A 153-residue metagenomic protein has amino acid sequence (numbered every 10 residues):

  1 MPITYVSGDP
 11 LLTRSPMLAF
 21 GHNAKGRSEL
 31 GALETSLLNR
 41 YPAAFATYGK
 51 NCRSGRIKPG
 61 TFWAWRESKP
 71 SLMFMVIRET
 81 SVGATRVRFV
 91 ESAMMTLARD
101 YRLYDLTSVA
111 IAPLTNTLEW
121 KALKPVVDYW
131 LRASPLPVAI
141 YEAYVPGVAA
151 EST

Functional and structural regions predicted by a protein language model:
M1-T153: Macrodomain-like recognition of ADP-ribose-binding/processing modules
